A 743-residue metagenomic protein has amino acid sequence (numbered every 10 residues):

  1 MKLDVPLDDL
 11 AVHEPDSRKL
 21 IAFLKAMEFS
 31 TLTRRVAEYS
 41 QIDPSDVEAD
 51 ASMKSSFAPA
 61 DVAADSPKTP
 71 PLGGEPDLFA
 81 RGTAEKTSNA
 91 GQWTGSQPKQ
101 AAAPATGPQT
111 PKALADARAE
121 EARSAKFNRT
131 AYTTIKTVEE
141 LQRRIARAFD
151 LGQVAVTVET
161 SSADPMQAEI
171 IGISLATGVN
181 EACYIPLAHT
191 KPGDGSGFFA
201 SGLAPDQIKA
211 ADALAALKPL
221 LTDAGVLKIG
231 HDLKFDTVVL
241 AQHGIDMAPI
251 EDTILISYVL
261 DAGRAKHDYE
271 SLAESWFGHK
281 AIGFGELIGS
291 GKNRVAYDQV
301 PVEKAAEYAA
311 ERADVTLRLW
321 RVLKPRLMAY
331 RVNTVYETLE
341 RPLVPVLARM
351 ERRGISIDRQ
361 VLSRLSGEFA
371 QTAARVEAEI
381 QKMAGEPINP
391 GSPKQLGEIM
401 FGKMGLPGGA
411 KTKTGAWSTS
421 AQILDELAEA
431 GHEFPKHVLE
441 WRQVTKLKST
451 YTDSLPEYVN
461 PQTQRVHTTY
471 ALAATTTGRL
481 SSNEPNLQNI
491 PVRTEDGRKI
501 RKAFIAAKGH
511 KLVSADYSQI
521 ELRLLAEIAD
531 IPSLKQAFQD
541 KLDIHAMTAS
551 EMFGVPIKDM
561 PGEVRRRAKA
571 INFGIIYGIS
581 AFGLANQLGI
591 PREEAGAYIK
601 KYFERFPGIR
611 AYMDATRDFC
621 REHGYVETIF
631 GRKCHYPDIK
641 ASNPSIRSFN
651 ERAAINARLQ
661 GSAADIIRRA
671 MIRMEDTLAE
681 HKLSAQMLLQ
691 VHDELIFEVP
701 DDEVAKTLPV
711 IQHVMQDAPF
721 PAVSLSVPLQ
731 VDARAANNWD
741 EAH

Functional and structural regions predicted by a protein language model:
M1-L203, T222, H231, A248 (+15 more regions): Conserved "right-hand" nucleotidyltransferase catalytic core of DNA-directed polymerases
D9-H13, T677-A733: C-terminal structured "cap/appendage" subdomains that terminate the fold
R144, Q207-G225: Short, basic/hydrophobic alpha-helical segments
G225-D232, P387-N389, D516, I696-E698: Short glycine-rich phosphate-binding loop at a beta-alpha junction
D246-G263, Y269, E274-W276, K541-H545: Conserved beta-strand -> loop -> alpha-helix junction used to position metal-binding or nucleic-acid-contacting
I250-I256, F538-K541, H545, Y598 (+2 more regions): Interdomain boundary/hinge elements
V295-D298, P345, R349-R352, P407 (+7 more regions): Conserved catalytic core of nucleic-acid polymerases
K508, Q519-K558: Basic, low-complexity segments
